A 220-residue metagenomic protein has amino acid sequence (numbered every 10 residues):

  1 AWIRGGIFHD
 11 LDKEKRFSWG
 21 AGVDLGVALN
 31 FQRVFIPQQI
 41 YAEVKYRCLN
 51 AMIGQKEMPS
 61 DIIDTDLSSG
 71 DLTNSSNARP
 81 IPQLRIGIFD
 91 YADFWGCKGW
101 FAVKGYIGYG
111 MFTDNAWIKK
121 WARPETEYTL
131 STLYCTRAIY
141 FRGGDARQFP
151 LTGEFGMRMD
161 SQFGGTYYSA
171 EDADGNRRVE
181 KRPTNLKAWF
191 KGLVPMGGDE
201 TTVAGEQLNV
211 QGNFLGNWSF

Functional and structural regions predicted by a protein language model:
A1, A21-V27, V44, A51-E57 (+2 more regions): Transmembrane beta-barrel strands of outer-membrane/channel proteins
A1, N30-I36, T73-A78, E127-L133: Replace "Gram-negative outer membrane beta-barrel proteins" with "bacterial and organellar outer membrane beta-barrel
A1, Q32-F35, I63-G70, N115-P124 (+1 more regions): Outer-membrane beta-barrel translocator domains and adjoining extracellular loop/strand segments of Gram-negative
I3-H9, I40-Y46, L84-D90, I139-D145 (+1 more regions): Residues on the lipid-exposed face of transmembrane beta-strands in outer-membrane beta-barrel proteins
F8-G20, Q32, K45-C48, A92-G105 (+1 more regions): Short loop/turn motifs that connect adjacent beta-strands in outer-membrane beta-barrel proteins
R16-G22, S60-G70, G108-M111, N115-A122 (+1 more regions): Flexible, solvent-exposed coil segments and beta strand-coil junctions, predominantly the extracellular/periplasmic
D24-A28, S68-N74, W121-E127, Q207: Extracellular loop and loop/strand-boundary signature of outer-membrane beta-barrel proteins
G153-F155, F163-F220: Long, internal scaffold/assembly segments composed of regular secondary structure
